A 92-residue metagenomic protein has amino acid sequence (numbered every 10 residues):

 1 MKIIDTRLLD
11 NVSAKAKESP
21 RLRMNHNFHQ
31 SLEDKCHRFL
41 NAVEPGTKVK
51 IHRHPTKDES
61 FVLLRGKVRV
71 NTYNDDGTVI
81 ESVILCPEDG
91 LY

Functional and structural regions predicted by a protein language model:
M1-C36, E81-P87: A short, N-terminal "cap"/entry segment at the start of jelly-roll beta-barrel domains of the cupin/DSBH fold
H29, N41, N71: Residues in well-ordered beta-strands of folded domains
K35, K48-I51, F61, V70-N71: Short acidic/glycine-rich loop or secondary-structure boundary segments that cap or lie
L40-T56: Conserved short histidine dyad/triad with adjacent acidic residue
T56-D76: Glycine- and acidic-residue-biased ligand/ion/polar-headgroup-sensing regions
S60, N74-Y92: Short acidic-glycine-tyrosine-enriched beta hairpin
